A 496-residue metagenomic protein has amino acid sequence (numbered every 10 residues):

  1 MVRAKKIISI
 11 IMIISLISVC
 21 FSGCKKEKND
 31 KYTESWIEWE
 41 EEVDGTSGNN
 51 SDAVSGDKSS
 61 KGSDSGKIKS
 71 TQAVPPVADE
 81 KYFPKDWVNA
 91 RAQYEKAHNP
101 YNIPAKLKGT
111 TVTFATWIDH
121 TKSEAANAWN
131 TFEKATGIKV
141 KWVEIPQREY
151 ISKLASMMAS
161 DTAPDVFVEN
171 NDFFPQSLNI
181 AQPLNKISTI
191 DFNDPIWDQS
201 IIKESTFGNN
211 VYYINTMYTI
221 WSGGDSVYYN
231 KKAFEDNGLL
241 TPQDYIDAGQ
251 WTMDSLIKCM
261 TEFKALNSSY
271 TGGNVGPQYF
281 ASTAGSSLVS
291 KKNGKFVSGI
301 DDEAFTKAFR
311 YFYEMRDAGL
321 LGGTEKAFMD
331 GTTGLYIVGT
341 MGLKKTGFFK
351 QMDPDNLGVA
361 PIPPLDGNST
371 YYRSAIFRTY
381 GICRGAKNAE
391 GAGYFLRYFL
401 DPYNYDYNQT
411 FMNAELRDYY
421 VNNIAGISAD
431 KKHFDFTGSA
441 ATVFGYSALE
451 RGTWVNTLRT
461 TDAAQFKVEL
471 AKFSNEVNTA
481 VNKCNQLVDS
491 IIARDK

Functional and structural regions predicted by a protein language model:
E42-H98, K106, N404-Y405, Q409-K496: Conserved C-terminal helix/tail region of periplasmic/extracytoplasmic solute-binding proteins
K67-K106, N171-G224, D254, A360: Hinge/lid segment of periplasmic solute-binding proteins
K108-D119, I138-V143, D165-V166, Y212 (+1 more regions): Short, well-ordered beta-strand elements
N130-S200, T206, D236-N237, G334-L335 (+1 more regions): Extracytoplasmic "Venus flytrap"/periplasmic binding protein-like
V140, N209, K350-E415: Extracytoplasmic/periplasmic substrate-recognition and gating elements
N185-D198, Y245-A248, S287-K307, Q351 (+1 more regions): Short, solvent-exposed loop/beta-turn-alpha elements that line the ligand-binding surface or hinge of extracytoplasmic
G208-D225, E235, T252-S298: Extracytoplasmic/periplasmic solute-binding protein
M260-T261, G294-G323: Glycine-centered hinge/linker elements that transmit conformational signals in sensory and ligand-binding systems
